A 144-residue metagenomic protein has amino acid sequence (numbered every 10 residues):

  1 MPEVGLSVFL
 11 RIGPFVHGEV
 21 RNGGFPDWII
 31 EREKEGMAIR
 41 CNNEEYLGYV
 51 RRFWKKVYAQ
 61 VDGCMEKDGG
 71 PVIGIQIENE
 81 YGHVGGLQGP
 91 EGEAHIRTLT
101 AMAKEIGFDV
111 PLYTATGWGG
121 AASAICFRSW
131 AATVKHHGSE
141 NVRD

Functional and structural regions predicted by a protein language model:
M1-D109: Active-site mouth of glycoside hydrolases
G89-D144: Noncatalytic carbohydrate-binding groove/subsite architecture in carbohydrate-active enzymes
